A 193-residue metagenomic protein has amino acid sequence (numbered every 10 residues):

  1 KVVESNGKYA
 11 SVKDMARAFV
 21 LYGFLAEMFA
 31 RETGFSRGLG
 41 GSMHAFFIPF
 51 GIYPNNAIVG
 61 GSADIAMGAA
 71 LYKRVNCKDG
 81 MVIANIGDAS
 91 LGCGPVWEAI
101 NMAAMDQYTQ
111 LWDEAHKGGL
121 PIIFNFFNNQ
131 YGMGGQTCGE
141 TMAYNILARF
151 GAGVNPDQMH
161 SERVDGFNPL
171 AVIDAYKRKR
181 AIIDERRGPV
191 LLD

Functional and structural regions predicted by a protein language model:
K1-I122, G132-M159: Cofactor-binding active-site loop characterized by glycine-rich and histidine/acidic residues
F47, R163-G166: Cysteine-centered functional microenvironments
G87, G166-F167: Short strand-loop junctions, especially beta-strand C-caps/beta-turns that link beta-sheets to coils or alpha-helices
I123-F127: Short internal beta-strands
N129-Y131, C138, F167-P169: Short, glycine-/Ser/Thr-/acidic-enriched flexible segments
Q158-R163, L191: Conserved beta-strand scaffold positions in the cores of enzyme catalytic domains, especially in NTP/NDP-utilizing
N168-D193: Structural signature of the thiamine diphosphate
